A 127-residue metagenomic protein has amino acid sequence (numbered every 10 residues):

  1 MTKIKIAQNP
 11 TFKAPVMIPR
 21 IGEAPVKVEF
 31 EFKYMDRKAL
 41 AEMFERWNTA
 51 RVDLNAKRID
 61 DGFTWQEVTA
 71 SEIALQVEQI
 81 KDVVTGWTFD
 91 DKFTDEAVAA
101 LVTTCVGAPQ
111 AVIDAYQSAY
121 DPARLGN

Functional and structural regions predicted by a protein language model:
M1-K13, V68-D82, A108: Short, surface-exposed loop and linker segments with low hydrophobicity and enrichment for Pro/Ser/Thr
M1-L54, G126-N127: Short, charged/polar N-terminal "headpieces" of proteins
T2, K33, T85-W87, D91: Flexible, active-site-adjacent loop/turn segments at secondary-structure boundaries
V26-E29, D60-Q66, V98-L101: Charged, low-complexity surface segments at secondary-structure and domain boundaries
R37-L40, V77, D95: Alpha-helix initiation and N-capping motif
R46-N48, D60-W65, A115-Y116: Short C-terminal domain-edge/linker segments immediately following a structured domain
V52-D90: Negatively charged, Asp/Glu-rich surface segments that serve as flexible interaction/assembly modules
G86-N127: C-terminal charged interaction modules
